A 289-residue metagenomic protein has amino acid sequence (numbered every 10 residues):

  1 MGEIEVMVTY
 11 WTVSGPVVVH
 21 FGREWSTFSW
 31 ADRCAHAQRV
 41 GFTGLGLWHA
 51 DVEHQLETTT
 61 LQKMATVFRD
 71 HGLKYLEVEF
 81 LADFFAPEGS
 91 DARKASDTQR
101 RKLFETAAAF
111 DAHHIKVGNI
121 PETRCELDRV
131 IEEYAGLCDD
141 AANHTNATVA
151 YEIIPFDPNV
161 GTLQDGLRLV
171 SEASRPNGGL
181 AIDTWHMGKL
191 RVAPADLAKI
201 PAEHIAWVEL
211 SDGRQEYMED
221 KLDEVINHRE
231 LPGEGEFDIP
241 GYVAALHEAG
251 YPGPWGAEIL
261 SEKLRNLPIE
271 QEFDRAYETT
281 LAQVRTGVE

Functional and structural regions predicted by a protein language model:
M1-A109, N177-G179, E203-I205, F237 (+2 more regions): N-terminal pre-domain/capping segments
M7-W11, G46-A50, L76-L81, I115-G118 (+4 more regions): A cross-family glycoside hydrolase active-site/sugar-binding cleft signature
E24-S26, W48-T60, D83-A95, P121-D128 (+4 more regions): Acidic-and-aromatic substrate-binding clefts and catalytic sites of carbohydrate-active enzymes
T27, D32, V67-Y75, F85-L180 (+2 more regions): Active-site acidic/histidine proton-transfer and metal-coordination neighborhood in alpha/beta enzyme cores
G44-L45, V78, D139-E236, R285-V288: Acidic/histidine-rich catalytic cores of soluble enzymes
Y242-A245, W255: H/E-rich (His + Asp/Glu) clusters that bind or coordinate divalent metals
G256-F273: A short, acidic, flexible beta-alpha connecting loop/helix-capping segment that sits on the rim of active
